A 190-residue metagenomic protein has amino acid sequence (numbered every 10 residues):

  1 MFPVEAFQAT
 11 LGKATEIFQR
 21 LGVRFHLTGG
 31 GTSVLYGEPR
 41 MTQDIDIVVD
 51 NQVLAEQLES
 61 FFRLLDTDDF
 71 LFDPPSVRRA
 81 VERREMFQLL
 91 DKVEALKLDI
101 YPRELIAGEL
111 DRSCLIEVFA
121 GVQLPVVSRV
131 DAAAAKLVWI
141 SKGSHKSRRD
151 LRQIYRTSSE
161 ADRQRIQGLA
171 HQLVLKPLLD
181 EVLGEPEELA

Functional and structural regions predicted by a protein language model:
M1-A190: Compositionally biased terminal segments of proteins
